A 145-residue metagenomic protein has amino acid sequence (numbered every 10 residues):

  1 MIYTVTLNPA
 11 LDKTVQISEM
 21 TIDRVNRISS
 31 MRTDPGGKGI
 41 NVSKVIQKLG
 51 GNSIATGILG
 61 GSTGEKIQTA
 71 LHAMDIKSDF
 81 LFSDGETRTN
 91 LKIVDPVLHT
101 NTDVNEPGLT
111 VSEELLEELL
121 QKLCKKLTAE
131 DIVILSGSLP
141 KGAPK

Functional and structural regions predicted by a protein language model:
M1-T56, E65-K66: Glycine-rich phosphate/adenosyl-contacting loop at the front of the ribokinase-like
T4-L7, F80, I134-L135: General beta-strand structural signal in soluble alpha/beta enzymes
N8-A10, P107-L109, S138-K141: Short glycine-rich anion-binding loops that position phosphate/pyrophosphate groups of nucleotides and phosphorylated
R24, K48-I132: Conserved N-terminal subdomain of the carbohydrate kinase-like
M31, P35, L59-G60, G108 (+1 more regions): Structured beta->alpha junctions
P35-G39, S112-L115, P144: Short, conserved glycine- and acidic-residue-centered signature motifs in active-site or ligand-binding loops
D131-K145: Conserved beta-alpha-beta core of the PfkB/ribokinase-like small-molecule kinase fold
